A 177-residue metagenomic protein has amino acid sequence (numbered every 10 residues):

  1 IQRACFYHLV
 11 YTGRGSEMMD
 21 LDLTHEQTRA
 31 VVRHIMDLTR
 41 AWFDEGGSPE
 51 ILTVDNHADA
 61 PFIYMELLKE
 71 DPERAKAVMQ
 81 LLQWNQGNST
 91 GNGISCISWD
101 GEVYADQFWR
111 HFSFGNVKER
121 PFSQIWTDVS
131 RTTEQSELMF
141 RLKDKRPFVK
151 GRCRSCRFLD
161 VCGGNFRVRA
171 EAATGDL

Functional and structural regions predicted by a protein language model:
I1-T90, I94-D100, R110-V117: Radical SAM enzyme [4Fe-4S]-AdoMet core and its adjacent flexible, acidic and glycine-rich loops/tails across
F108-L177: Flexible mid-to-C-terminal extensions adjoining Fe-S/redox cofactors in radical SAM and related proteins
